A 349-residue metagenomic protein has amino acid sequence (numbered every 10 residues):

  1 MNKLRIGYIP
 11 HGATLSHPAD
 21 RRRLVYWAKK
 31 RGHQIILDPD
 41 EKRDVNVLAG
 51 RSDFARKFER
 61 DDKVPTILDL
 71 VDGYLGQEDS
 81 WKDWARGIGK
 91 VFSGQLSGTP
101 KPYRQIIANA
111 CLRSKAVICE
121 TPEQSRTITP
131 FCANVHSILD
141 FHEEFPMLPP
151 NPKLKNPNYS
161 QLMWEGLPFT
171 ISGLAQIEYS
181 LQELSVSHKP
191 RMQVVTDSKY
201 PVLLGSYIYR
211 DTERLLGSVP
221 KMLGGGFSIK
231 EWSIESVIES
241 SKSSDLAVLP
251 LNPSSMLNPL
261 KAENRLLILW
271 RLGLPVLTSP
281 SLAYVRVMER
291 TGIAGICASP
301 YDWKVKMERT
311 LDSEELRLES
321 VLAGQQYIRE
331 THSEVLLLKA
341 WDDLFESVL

Functional and structural regions predicted by a protein language model:
M1-D53, E59-R60, G173: N-terminal pre-catalytic "stem/leader" segment of glycosyltransferase-like enzymes
G7-K29, D140-S240: Conserved catalytic-core segment of nucleotide-activated headgroup transferases in glycan assembly
R22, D302, D312-E346: A charged, aromatic-enriched C-terminal amphipathic alpha-helix characteristic of glycosyltransferases across folds
D61-V91: Active-site proximal beta-strand in glycosyltransferases
G87-V117: Membrane-proximal helix-turn-helix segments that form the acceptor-binding/catalytic region of lipid-linked
L112-P149: Donor nucleotide-sugar binding/catalytic pocket of nucleotide-sugar-dependent glycosyltransferases
F169-S172, S228-R271, L277-R286: Nucleotide-sugar-dependent
R290-Y301, R309-E315: Conserved acidic donor-binding segment of nucleotide-sugar-dependent glycosyltransferases
